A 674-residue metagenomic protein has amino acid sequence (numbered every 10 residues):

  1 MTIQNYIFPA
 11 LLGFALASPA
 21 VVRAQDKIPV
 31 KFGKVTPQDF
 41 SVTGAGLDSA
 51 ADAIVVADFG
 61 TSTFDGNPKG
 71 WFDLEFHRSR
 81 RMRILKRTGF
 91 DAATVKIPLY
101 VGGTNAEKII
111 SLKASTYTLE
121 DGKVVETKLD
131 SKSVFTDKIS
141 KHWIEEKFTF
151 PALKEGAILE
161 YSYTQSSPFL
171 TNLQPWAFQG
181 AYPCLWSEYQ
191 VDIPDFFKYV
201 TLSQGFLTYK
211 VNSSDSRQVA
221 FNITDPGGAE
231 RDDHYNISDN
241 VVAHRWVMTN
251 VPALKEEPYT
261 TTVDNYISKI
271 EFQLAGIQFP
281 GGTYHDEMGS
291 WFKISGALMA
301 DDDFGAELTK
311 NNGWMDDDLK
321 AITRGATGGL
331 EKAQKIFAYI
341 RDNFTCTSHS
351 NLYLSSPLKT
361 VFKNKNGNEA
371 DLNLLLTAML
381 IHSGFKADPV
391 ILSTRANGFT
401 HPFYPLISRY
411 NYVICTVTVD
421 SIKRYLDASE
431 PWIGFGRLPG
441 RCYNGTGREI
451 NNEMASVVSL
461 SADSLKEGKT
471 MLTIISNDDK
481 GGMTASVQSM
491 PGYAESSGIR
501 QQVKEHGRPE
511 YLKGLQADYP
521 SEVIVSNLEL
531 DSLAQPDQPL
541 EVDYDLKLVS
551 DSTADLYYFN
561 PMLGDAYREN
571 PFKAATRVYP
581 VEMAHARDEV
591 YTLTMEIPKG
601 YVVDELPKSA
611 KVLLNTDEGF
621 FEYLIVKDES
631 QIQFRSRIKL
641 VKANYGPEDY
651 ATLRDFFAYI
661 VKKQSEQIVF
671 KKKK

Functional and structural regions predicted by a protein language model:
M1-I28: Bacterial Sec-dependent N-terminal signal peptides
Q25-K674: A sensor for short, sequence-defined functional sites
